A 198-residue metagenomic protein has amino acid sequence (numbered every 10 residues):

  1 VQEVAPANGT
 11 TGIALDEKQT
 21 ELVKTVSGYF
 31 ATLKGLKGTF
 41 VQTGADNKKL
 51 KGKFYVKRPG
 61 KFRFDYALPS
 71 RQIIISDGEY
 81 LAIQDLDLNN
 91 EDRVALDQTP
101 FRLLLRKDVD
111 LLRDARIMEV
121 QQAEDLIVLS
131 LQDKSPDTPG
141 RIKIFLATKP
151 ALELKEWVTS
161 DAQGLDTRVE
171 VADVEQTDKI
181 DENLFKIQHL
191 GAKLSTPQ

Functional and structural regions predicted by a protein language model:
V1-K24, G191-Q198: Compositionally biased, proline/threonine/alanine/serine-rich low-complexity intrinsically disordered stretches
L22, V26, D97-P100: Stable alpha-helical elements in mature extracytoplasmic
G28-A45: A short, Trp-centered hydrophobic/proline-enriched beta-strand micro-motif
L33-G35, K49-K51, K57-P59, L68-P69 (+5 more regions): Extracytoplasmic
F40, F62-Y66, L81-Q84, L129 (+1 more regions): Short hydrophobic/aromatic-rich beta-strand segments that constitute the beta-sheet cores of beta-sandwich/beta-barrel
K53-L103, R168, D173: An acidic-aromatic
N89-S135: Flexible, surface-exposed loop/linker segments and immediately adjacent secondary-structure boundaries
R113-D114, Q122-Q198: Gly/Pro-enriched, hydrophobic low-complexity segments that function as extracytoplasmic propeptides/linkers
